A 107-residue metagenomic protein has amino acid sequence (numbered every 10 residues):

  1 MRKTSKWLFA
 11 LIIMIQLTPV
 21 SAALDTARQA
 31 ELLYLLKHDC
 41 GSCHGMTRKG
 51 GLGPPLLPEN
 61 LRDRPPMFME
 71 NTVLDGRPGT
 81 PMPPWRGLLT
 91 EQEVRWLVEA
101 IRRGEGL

Functional and structural regions predicted by a protein language model:
M1-L8: Bacterial N-terminal signal peptides that target proteins for export
L8-Q16: Bacterial N-terminal signal peptides
T18-A23: Sec/Tat signal peptide C-region and signal peptidase I cleavage site
T26-T47, F68-D75: Sequence/structural segment immediately N-terminal to covalent heme-attachment motifs in c-type and related
T47-G50, G79: Alpha/beta-hydrolase active-site loop signature
K49, G106-L107: Charged, solvent-exposed alpha-helical segments that act as regulatory interaction surfaces
L52-L56: Short cysteine/histidine-rich zinc-coordinating motifs and their immediately flanking basic loops
P58-G106: Extracytoplasmic electron-transfer domains, predominantly the class I c-type cytochrome c fold
